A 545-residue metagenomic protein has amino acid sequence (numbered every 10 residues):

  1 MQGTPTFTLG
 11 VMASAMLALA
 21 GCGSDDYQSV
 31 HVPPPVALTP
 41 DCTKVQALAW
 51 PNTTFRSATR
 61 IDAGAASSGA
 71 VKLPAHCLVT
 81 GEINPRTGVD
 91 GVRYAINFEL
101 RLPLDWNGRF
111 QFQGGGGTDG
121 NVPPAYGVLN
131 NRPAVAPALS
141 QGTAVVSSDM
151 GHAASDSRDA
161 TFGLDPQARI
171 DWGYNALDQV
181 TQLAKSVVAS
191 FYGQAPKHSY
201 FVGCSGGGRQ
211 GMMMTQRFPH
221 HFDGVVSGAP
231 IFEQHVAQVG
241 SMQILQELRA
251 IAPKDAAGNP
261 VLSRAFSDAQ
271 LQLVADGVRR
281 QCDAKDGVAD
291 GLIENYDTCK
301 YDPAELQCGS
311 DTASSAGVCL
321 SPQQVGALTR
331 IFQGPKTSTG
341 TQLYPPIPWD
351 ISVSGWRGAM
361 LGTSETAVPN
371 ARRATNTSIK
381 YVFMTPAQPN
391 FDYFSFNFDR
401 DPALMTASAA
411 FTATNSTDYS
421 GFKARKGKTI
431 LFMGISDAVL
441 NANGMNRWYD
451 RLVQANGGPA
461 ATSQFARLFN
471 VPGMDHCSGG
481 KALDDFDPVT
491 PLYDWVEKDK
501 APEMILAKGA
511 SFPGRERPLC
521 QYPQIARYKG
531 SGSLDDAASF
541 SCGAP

Functional and structural regions predicted by a protein language model:
A18-G21: C-terminal motif of bacterial Sec signal peptides marking the signal peptidase cleavage site
G23-R109, N121-A125, N131-P133, A275 (+4 more regions): Catalytic-loop region of hydrolases
V89-Y94, V122-V128, D156-A160, G211-R217 (+7 more regions): Short, solvent-exposed loop/turn and secondary-structure capping segments
G116-G193, V239-G240, E247, A387-F411 (+1 more regions): Cap/lid segment of the alpha/beta-hydrolase catalytic domain
V202-G207, G211, D437: Gly/Ala-rich beta-loop-alpha elbow adjacent to hydrolase catalytic centers
M213-T215, H220-S338, N470: A catalytic-pocket lid/entrance helix-loop region that shapes and gates access to the active site across common
I430-M433: Short beta-strand/loop motif that positions the catalytic acidic residue of the alpha/beta-hydrolase fold
F465-G479, F512: Histidine-bearing beta->alpha loop at or near hydrolase active sites
